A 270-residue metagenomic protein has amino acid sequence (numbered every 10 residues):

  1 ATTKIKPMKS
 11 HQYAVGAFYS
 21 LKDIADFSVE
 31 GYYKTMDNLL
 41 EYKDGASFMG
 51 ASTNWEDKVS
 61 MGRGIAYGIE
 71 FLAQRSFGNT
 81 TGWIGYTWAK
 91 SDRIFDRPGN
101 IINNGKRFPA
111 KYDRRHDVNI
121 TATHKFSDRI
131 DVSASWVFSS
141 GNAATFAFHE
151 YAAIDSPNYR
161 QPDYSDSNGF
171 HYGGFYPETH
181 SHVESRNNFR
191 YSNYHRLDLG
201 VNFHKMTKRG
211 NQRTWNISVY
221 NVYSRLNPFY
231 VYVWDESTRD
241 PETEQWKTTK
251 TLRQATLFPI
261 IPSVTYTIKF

Functional and structural regions predicted by a protein language model:
A1, L40-F48, A89, I94-N103 (+2 more regions): Outer-membrane beta-barrel translocator domains and adjoining extracellular loop/strand segments of Gram-negative
A1-T2, H11, G50-K58, Y67 (+3 more regions): Extracytoplasmic loops and strand-loop junctions of Gram-negative outer membrane beta-barrel proteins
T3-I5, A17, D57-M61, E70-L72 (+5 more regions): Outer-membrane beta-barrel proteins
K4-E56, I65: Membrane-embedded beta-barrel scaffold of Gram-negative outer-membrane proteins
K9-Y13, R63-Y67, R114-V118, N193-L197 (+1 more regions): Residues that define the transmembrane beta-barrel architecture of outer-membrane proteins
V15-Y19, I69-R75, I84, I120-H124 (+4 more regions): Residues on the lipid-exposed face of transmembrane beta-strands in outer-membrane beta-barrel proteins
Y32-T35, T53-F148: Gram-negative outer-membrane beta-barrel transporters
D37, R129, F138-P177, S192-R196 (+1 more regions): C-terminal beta-signal and adjacent terminal beta-strands/loops of Gram-negative outer-membrane beta-barrel proteins
